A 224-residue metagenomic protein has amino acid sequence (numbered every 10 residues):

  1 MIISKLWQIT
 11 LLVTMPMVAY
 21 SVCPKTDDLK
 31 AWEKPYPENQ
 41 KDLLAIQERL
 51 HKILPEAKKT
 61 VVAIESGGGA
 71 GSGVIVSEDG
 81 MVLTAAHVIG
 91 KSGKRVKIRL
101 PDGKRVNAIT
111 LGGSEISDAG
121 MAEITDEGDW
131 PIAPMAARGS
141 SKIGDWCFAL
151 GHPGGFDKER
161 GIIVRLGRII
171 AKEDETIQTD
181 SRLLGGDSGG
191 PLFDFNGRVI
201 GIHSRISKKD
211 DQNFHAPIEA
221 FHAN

Functional and structural regions predicted by a protein language model:
C23-L54, V96, A108, W130 (+2 more regions): C-terminal cap/linker of serine protease catalytic domains
A31, K58, A70, S77-A119 (+1 more regions): Catalytic-histidine neighborhood of serine endopeptidases, predominantly the chymotrypsin-like S1/PA family
Q47-H51, T60-D79, R105-N107, P134 (+1 more regions): A conserved glycine-rich beta-strand in the N-terminal activation segment of trypsin-fold
L54-E56, L111-D118, E123, K158-I177: Gly/Ser-enriched beta-turn/beta-hairpin loop segments
I64, K94-D102, C147-G151: Short conserved beta-strand and strand-loop elements enriched in small hydrophobics with frequent Asp/Gly
G67, A85-H87, H152-P153, R205: Short, surface-exposed secondary-structure boundary micro-motifs
V74-I75, R182-H203: Catalytic nucleophile loop of clan PA
P131-T176, L183-D187, H203-F214: Flexible, gly/ser-rich surface segments that form the specificity/activation loops bordering the active-site cleft
